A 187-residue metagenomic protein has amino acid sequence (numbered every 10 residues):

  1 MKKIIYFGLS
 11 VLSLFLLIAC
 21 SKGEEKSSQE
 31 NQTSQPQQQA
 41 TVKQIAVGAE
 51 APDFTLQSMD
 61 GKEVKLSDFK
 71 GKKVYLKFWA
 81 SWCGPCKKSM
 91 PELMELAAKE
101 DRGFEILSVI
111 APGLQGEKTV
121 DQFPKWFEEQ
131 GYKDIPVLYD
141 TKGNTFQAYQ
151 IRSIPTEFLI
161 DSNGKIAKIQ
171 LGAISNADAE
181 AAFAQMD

Functional and structural regions predicted by a protein language model:
M1-A51, D187: N-terminal targeting signals for export/organelle localization
Q37, L159-D187: Thiol-/selenol-based redox modules, centered on thioredoxin-like and closely related oxidoreductase domains
I45-G48, D53-V74, A98: A short beta-strand-turn-helix
V64-K87, I106-L107: Short active-site neighborhood of thiol/selenol oxidoreductases, capturing the structured segment around
G71-V74, R102-E105, K133-I135, S162-K165: Loop/turn elements at helix/coil->beta-strand transitions in domains of secreted/extracellular proteins
K72-K73, K88-A111, E128, N176 (+1 more regions): Conserved helix-turn-beta segment immediately C-terminal to the redox Cys motif in thioredoxin-like folds
F104-K118, D134-K142: Thiol-based oxidoreductase modules, predominantly thioredoxin-like and allied folds used for disulfide exchange
Q122-I160: Short, internal strand/loop/helix patches that form the active-site neighborhood or redox-interaction surface
